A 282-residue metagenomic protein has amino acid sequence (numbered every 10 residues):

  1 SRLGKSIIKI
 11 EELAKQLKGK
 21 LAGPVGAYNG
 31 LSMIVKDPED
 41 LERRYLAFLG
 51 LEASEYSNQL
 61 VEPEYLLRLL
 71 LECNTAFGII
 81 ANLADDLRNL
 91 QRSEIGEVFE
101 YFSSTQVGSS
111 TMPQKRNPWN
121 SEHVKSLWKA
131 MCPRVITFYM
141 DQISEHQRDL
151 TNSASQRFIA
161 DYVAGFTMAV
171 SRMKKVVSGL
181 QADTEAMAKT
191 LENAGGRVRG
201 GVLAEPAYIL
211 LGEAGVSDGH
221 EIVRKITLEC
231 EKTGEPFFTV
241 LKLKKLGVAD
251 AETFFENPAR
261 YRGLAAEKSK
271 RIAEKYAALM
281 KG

Functional and structural regions predicted by a protein language model:
S1-D141: Internal glycine-rich alpha/beta core junctions
S110-G282: Glycine-rich cofactor/substrate-binding loops
